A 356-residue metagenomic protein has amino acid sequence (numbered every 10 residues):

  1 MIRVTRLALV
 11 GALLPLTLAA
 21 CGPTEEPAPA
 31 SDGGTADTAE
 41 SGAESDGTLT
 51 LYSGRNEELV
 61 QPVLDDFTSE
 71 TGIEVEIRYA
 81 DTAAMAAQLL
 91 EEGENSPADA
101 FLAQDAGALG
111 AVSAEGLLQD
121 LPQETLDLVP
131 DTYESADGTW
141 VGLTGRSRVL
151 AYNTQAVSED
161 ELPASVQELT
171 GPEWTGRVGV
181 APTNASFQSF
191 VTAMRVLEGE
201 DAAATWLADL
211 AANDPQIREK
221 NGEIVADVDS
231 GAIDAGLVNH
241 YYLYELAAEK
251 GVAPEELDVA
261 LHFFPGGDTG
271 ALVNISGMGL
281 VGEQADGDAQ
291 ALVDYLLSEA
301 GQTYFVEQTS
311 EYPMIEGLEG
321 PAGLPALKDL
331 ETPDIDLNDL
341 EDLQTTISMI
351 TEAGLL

Functional and structural regions predicted by a protein language model:
L16-A20: C-terminal motif of bacterial Sec signal peptides marking the signal peptidase cleavage site
G22-P23, D37, G42-G110, L356: Early extracytoplasmic/lumenal segment of secretory-pathway proteins
G54-Q61, A80-A84, S96-I233, T269: Extracytoplasmic ligand-binding site segments that recognize negatively charged/polar headgroups
G107-A111, A235-D258: A ligand-binding cleft/hinge motif common to bilobed small-molecule-binding domains
R146, L207-A211, I217-R218, E255-G282: Periplasmic-binding protein-like
V149-A156, R195, V273-G287, Y295 (+1 more regions): A bilobed periplasmic-binding-protein/Venus flytrap-type ligand-binding module shared by bacterial periplasmic
R177-P182, Y295-L318: Periplasmic-binding protein-like
D201-A203, E311-L356: An extracytoplasmic/periplasmic, membrane-proximal ligand-sensing/linker region
